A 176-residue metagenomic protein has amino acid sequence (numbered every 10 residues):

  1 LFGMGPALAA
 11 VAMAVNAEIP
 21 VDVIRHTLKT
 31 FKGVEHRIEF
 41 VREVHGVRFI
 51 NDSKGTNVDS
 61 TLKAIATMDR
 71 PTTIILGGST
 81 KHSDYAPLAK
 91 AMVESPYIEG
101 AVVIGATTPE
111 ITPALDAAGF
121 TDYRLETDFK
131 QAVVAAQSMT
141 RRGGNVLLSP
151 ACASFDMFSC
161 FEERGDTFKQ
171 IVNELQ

Functional and structural regions predicted by a protein language model:
L1-I98: Nucleotide phosphate-binding/pyrophosphate-handling subdomain across enzymes that bind or process nucleotide phosphates
A17, K54, D122-L125, M157: A structural signal for short, well-ordered beta-strand elements
V21, V58, Y85, T108 (+2 more regions): Residues at or immediately preceding the N-termini of alpha-helices
V23, S60, E110-P113, M157: Phosphate- and divalent-cation-binding pockets in alpha/beta enzyme and binding domains that engage nucleotide-derived
L76, L147-A151: Short beta-strands and strand-loop turn motifs
H82, T108-I111, A153-D156: Short, active-site-adjacent cap segments at secondary-structure transitions
A86-G144: C-terminal helical cap/extension that packs against the catalytic core of soluble nucleotide-cofactor enzymes
A151-Q176: Glycine/aspartate-rich loop-and-adjacent alpha/beta segment that forms the canonical ThDP
